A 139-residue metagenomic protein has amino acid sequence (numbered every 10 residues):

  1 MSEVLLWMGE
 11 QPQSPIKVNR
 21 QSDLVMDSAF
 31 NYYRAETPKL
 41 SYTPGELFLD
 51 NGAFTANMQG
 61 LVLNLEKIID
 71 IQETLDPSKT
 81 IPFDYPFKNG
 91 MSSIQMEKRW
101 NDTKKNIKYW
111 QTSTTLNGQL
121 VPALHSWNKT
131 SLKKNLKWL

Functional and structural regions predicted by a protein language model:
M1-T115: Non-catalytic, usually N-terminal nucleic-acid engagement modules in DNA/RNA processing proteins
L116-L139: Glycine-rich phosphate/ribose-binding loops and adjacent secondary-structure elements that form binding surfaces
